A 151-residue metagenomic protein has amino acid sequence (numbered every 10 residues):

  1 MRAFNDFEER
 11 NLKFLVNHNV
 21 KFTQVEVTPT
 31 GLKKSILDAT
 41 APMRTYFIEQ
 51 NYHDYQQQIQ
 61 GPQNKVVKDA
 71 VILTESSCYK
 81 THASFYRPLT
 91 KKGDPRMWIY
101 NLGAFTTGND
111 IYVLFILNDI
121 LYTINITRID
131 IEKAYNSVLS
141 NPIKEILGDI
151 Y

Functional and structural regions predicted by a protein language model:
M1-Y151: Intrinsically disordered, charged low-complexity linkers and terminal tails that flank or connect structured domains
